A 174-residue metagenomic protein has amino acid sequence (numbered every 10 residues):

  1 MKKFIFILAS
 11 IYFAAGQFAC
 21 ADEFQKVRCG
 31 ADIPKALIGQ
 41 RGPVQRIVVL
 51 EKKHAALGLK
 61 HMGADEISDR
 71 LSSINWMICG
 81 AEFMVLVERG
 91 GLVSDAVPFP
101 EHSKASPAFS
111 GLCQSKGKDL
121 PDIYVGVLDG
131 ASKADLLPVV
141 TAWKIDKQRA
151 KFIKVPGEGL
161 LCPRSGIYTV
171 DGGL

Functional and structural regions predicted by a protein language model:
F4-A14: Sec-dependent N-terminal signal peptides
C20-L174: Exposed acidic/polar residues on beta-strands and adjacent loops within beta-sheet cores, strongest in beta-propeller
